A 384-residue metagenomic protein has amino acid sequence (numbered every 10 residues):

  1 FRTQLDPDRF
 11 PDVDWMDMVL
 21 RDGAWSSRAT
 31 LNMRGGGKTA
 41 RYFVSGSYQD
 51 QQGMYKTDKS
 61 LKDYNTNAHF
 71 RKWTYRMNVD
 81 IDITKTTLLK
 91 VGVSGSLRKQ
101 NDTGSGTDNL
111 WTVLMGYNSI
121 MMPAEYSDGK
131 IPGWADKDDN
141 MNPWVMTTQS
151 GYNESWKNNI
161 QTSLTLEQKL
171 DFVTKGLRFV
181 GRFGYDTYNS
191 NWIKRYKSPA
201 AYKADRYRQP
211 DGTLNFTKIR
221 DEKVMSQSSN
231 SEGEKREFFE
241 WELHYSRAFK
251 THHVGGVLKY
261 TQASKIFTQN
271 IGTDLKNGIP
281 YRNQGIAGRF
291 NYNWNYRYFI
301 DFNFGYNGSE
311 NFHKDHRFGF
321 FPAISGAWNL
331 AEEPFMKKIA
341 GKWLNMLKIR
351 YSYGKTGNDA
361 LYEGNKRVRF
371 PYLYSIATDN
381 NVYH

Functional and structural regions predicted by a protein language model:
F1-D14, R28-L31, N109-M141: Acidic, glycine-rich flexible loop segments
F1-D58: Residues embedded in well-ordered regular secondary structure
V13, D58-Y64, G272: Flexible, solvent-exposed loop segments that connect beta-strands
S27, N78-T87, G92-L97, D102-T107 (+4 more regions): Extracellular/periplasmic, surface-exposed regions of secreted and cell-surface proteins
K72-T74: Short, solvent-exposed loop/turn segments in extracellular or other extracytoplasmic domains
K203: Short acidic/histidine-rich active-site segments
